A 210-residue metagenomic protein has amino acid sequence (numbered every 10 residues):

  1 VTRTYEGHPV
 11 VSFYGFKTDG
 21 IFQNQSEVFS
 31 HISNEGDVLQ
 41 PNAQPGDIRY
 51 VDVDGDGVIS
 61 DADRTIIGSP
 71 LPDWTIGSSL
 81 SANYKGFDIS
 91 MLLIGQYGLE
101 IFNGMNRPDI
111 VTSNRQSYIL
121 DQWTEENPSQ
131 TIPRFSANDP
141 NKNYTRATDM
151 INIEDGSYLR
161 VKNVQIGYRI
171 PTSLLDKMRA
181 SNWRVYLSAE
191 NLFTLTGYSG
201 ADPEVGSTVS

Functional and structural regions predicted by a protein language model:
V1-R3, N106-R115, Y198-V209: Flexible, surface-exposed loop regions and adjacent strand-edge segments of Gram-negative outer-membrane beta-barrel
V1-S69, E190, G197: Conserved small-residue
H8, S12, Q23-Q25, D37 (+1 more regions): Extracytoplasmic gating/loop element in the C-terminal half of outer-membrane beta-barrel translocons and assembly
D52, V58, S79-F87: Long hydrophobic segments that form regular secondary structure
D54-D61, A137-M150, S207-V209: Flexible, solvent-exposed coil segments and beta strand-coil junctions, predominantly the extracellular/periplasmic
G77-S79, N163-G167, S210: Membrane-embedded beta-strand positions in outer-membrane beta-barrel channels/transporters
S79, D88-S90, R184-Y186: Residue-level detector of the transmembrane beta-barrel scaffold of outer-membrane proteins
G86-S90, S173-L174: Repeated loop/turn-to-beta-strand initiation elements of outer-membrane beta-barrel proteins
